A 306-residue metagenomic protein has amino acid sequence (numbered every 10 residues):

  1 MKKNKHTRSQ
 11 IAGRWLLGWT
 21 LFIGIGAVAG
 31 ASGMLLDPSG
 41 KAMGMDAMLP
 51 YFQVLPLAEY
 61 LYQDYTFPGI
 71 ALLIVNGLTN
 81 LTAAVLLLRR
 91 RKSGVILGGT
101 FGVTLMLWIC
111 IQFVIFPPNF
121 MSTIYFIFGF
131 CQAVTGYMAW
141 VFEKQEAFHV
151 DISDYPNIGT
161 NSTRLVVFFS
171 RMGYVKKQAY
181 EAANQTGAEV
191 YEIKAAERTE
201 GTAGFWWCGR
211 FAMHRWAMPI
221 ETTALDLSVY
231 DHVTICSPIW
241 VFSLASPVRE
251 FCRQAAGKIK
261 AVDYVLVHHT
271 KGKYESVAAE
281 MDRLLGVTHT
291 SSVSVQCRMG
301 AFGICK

Functional and structural regions predicted by a protein language model:
K2-I158, R253-Q254: Topology signature of small-to-medium multi-pass alpha-helical membrane proteins
S32, P38, A188-G201: Early exported N-terminus immediately downstream of N-terminal targeting peptides
D37-A42, F67-P68, T202-G209, H232-W240: Short, mixed-charge, low-aromatic patches
M43, I96, R198-G201, S228: Residues in flexible loops and secondary-structure boundaries
M45-D64, T202-T223: Flexible internal linker/loop segments at domain or repeat junctions
V54-A58, I111-V114, T123-F126, G201 (+5 more regions): Alpha-helix boundary/capping detector
C131-L165, S170-A195, W207-K306: FMN-binding flavodoxin-like domain, especially the glycine-rich phosphate-binding loop
